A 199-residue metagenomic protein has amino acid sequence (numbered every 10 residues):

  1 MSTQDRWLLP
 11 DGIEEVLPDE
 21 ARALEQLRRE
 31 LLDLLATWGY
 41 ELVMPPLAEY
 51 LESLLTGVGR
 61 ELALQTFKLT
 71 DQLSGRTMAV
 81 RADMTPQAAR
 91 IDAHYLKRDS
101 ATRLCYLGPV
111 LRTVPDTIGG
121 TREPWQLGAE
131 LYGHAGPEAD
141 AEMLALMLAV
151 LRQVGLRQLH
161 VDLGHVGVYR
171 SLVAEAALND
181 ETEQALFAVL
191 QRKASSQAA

Functional and structural regions predicted by a protein language model:
S2-A199: Extended, charged alpha-beta segments that form solvent-exposed binding/catalytic grooves in nucleic-acid-handling
